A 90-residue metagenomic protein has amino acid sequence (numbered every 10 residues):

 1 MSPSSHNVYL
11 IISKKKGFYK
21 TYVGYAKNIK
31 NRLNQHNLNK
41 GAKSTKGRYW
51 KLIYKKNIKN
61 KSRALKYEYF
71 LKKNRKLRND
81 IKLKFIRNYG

Functional and structural regions predicted by a protein language model:
M1-S44, R48, L52-K55, R63-K72 (+2 more regions): GIY-YIG nuclease catalytic motif and its immediate N-terminal context
